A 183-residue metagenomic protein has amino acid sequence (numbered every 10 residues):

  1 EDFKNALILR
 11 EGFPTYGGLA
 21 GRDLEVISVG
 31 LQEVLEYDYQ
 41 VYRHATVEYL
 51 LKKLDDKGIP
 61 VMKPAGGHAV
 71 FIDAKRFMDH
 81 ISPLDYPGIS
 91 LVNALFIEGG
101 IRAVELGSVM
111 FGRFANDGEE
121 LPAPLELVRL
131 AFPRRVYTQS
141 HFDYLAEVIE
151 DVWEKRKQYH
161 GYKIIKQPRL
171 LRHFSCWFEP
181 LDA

Functional and structural regions predicted by a protein language model:
E1-A69, D73-G88, N93: Active-site C-terminal subdomain of aminotransferase-like
A20-G21, V109-F111: Short glycine-enriched loops at secondary-structure junctions
V34, E98, M110-A183: PLP-dependent enzyme catalytic core of the Aspartate aminotransferase-like
Y49-K57, S90-I101, A146-K155: Generic non-transmembrane alpha-helical segments
K63-A65, G107, K166-P168: A general secondary-structure junction signal
H68, I101, V128: A broad, low-specificity signal marking well-ordered, structured residues that form hydrophobic/aromatic
D73, G107-S108: Short loop/turn segments at strand-loop or loop-helix junctions that form parts of catalytic or ligand-binding pockets
